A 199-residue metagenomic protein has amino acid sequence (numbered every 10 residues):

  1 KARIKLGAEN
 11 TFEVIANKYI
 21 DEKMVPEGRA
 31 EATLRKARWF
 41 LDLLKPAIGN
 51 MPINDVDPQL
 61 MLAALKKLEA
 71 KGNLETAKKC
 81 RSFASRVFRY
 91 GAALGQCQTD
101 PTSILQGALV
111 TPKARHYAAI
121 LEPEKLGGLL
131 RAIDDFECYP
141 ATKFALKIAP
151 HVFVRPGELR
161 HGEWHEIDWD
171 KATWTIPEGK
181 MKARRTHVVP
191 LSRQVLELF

Functional and structural regions predicted by a protein language model:
K1-A8, P26, R38, D55 (+7 more regions): Basic/aromatic DNA-contact patch characteristic of tyrosine site-specific recombinases
K1-N54: N-terminal DNA-binding module of tyrosine recombinases/phage integrases
E13, R38-L41, R81-S85, R160 (+2 more regions): Hydrophobic face of alpha-helices
A16, L34, M61, A84 (+4 more regions): Conserved hydrophobic/aromatic pocket- or pore-lining residues that grip, position, or stack substrates in active sites
D42, M51-K66, S103-A108: Short, conserved phosphate-binding/catalytic loop or strand-edge motifs used in phosphoryl-/nucleotidyl-transfer
L44, I48, V87-G91, F199: Hydrophobic recognition helices of helix-based DNA-binding modules
L68-F83, A93-G162, D170, M181-T186: Basic, Lys/Arg- and aromatic-enriched nucleic-acid-binding interface segment
